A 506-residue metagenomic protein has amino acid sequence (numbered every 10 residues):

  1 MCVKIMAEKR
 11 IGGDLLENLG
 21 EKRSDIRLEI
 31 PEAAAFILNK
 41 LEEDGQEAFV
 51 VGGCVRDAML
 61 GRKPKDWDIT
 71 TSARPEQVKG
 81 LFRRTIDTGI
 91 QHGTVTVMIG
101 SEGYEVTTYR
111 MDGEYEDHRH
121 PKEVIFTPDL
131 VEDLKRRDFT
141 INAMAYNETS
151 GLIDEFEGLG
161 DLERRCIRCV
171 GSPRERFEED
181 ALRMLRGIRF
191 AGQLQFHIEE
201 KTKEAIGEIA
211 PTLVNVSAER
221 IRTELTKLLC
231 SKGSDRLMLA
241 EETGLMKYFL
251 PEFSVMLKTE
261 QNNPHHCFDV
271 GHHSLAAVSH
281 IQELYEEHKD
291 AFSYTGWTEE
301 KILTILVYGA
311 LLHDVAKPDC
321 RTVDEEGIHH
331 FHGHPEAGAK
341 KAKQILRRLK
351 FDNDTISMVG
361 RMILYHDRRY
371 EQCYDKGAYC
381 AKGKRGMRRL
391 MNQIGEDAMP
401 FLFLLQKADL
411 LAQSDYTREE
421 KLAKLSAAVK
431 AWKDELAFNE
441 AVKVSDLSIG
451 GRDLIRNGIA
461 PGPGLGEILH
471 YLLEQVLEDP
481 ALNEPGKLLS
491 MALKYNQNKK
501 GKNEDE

Functional and structural regions predicted by a protein language model:
M1-E506: Catalytic cores of the polymerase beta-like nucleotidyltransferase superfamily and closely associated nucleotide
